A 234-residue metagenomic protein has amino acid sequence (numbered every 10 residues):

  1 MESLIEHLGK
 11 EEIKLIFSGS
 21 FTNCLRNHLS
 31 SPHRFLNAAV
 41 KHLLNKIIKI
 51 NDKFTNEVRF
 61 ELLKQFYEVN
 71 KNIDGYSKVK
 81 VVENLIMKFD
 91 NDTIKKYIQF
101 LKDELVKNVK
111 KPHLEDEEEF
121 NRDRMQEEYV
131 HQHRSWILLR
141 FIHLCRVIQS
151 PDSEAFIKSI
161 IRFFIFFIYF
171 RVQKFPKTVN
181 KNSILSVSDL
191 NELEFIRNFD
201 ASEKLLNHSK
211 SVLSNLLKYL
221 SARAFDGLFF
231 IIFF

Functional and structural regions predicted by a protein language model:
M1-F17, N23-A39, L43, K49: Alpha-solenoid helical-repeat scaffolds
M1-I5, L43-N51, V81-F89, I137-R146 (+1 more regions): Hydrophobic residues within the alpha-helices of tandem HEAT/HEAT-like
E12, I148-P151: Residues at alpha-helix boundaries and short interhelical turns
K14-P32, T55-Y76, D90-E119, H131-W136 (+4 more regions): Amphipathic alpha-helical segments within extended alpha-helical solenoids and repeat-rich scaffolds in large
F120-R124: Catalytic adenosine-cofactor/nucleotide-binding cores of aminoacyl-tRNA synthetases and other
